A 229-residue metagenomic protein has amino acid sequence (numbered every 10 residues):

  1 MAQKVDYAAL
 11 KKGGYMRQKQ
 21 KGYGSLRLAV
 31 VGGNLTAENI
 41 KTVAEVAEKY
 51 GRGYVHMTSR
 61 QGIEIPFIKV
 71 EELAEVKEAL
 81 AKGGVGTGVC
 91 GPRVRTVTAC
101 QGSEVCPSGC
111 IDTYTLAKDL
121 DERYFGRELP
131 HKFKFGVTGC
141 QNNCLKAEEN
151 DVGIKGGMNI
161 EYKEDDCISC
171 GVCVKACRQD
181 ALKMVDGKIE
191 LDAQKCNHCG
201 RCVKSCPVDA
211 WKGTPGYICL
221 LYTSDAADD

Functional and structural regions predicted by a protein language model:
Y7-M16, G88: Intrinsic, low-complexity N-terminal interaction/targeting segments
K12-G33: Short glycine-/aliphatic-rich beta-strand segments at the starts of folded cytosolic domains
Y15-Q20, G51-M57, K183: Short, flexible, solvent-exposed loop/turn segments with mixed acidic/basic and small polar residues
M16-R17, D151-G156, C219-L221: Short beta-strand elements
L26-I160, E164-I168, K195: Small-residue-enriched alpha-helical segments and adjacent helix-cap loops that form tight helix-helix packing
I63, N159-E161, K188-E190, G216-I218: Hydrophobic residues embedded in beta-strands of well-ordered beta-sheets
V172-I189, N197, R201-Y217: Iron-sulfur cluster-binding cysteine motifs and their immediate structural context in ferredoxin-like electron-transfer
Y222-D229: Conserved small/polar residues in nucleotide/adenosyl-binding loops
